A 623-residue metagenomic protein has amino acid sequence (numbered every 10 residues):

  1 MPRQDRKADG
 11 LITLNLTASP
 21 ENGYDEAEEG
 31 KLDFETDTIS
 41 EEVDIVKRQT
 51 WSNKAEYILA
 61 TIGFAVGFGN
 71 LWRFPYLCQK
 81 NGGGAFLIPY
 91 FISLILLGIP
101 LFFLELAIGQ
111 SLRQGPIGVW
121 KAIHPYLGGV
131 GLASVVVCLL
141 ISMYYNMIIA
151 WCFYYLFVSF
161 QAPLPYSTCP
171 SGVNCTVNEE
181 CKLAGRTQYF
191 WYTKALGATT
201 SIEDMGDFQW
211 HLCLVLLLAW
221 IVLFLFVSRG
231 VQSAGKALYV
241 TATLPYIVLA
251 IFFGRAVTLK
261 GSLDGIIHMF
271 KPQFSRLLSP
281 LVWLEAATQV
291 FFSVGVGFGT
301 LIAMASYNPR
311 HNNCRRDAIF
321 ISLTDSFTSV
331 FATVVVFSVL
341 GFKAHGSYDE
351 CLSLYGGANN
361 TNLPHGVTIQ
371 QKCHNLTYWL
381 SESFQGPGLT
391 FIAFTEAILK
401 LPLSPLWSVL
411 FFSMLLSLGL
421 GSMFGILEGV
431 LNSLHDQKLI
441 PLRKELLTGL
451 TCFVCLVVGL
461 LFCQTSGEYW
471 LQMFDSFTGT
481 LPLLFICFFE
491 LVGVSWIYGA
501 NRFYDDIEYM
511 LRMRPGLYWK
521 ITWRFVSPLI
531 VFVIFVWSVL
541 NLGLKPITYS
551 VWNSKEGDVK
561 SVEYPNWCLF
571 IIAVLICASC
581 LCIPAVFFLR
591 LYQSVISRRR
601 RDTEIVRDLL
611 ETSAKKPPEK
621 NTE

Functional and structural regions predicted by a protein language model:
P2, G10, A18-W51, G235-L460 (+2 more regions): Membrane-embedded translocation segments of transport machinery
P2-W72, L101-L106, G129, C175-W210 (+1 more regions): Membrane-interface "cap" regions at the ends of multi-pass membrane proteins
E35-I39, R73-L87, F103-L132, Y155-G172 (+9 more regions): Flexible loop linkers connecting adjacent transmembrane helices in multi-pass alpha-helical membrane transporters
N53-I92, F103, V227-S233, T300-N313 (+3 more regions): Transmembrane helix-boundary motif of multi-pass solute transporters/channels
L59-G69, I141, N146, A184-L196 (+9 more regions): Hydrophobic, membrane-embedded alpha-helices of multi-pass small-molecule transporters
G67, L94-L212: Transmembrane-helix bundle segments that line or gate the permeation/cavity pathway in multi-pass membrane proteins
N146-D204, S262-R276, K343-T395, C487 (+2 more regions): Extracellular/lumenal N-termini and interhelical loops of multi-pass eukaryotic membrane proteins
L460-F462, Q472-S495, P515-T603, N621-E623: A generic transmembrane alpha-helix motif of multi-pass inner-membrane proteins
